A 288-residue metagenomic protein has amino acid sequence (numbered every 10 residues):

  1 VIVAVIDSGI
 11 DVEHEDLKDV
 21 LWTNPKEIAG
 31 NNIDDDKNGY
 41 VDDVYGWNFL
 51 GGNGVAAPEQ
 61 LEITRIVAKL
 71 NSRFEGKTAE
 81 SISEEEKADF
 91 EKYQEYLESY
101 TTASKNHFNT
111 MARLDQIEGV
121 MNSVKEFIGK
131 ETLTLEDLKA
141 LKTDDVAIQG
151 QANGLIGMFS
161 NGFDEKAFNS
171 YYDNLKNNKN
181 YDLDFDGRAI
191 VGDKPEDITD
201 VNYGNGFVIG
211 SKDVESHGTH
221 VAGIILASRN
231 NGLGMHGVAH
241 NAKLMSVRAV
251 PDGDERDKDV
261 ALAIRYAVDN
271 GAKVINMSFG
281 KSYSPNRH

Functional and structural regions predicted by a protein language model:
V1-V3, S8-R256: Subtilisin-like serine protease catalytic core
E13-E15, S284-H288: Extracytoplasmic/secreted cell-surface and envelope-processing proteins
Y40-V41, K281-S284: Low-complexity, flexible helical/coil segments
K212-E215, H236-A239, E255-N276, N286-H288: Mature extracellular/periplasmic domains of secretome proteins
R248, N276-G280: A cross-family glycoside hydrolase active-site/sugar-binding cleft signature
